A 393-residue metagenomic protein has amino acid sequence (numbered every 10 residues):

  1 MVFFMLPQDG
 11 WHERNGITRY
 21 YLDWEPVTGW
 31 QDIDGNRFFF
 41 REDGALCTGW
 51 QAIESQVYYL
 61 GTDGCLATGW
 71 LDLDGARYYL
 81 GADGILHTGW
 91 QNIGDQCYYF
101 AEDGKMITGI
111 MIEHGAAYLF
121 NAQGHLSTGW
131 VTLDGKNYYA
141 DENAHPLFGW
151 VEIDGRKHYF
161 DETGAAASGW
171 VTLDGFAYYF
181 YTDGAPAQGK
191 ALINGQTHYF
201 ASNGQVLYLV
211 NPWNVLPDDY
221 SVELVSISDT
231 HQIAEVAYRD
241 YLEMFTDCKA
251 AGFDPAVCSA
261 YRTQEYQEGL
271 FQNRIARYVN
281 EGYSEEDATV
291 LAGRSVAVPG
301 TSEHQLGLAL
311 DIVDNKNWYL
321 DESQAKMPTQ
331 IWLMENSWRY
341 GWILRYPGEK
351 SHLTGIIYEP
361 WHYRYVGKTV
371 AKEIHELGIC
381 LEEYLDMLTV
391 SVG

Functional and structural regions predicted by a protein language model:
M1-L207, R239, E335: Extracellular adhesion/carbohydrate-binding repeat motifs centered on closely spaced tryptophans
L192-Q196, A201-G393: Extracytoplasmic cell-surface/polysaccharide-interacting catalytic and binding patches
